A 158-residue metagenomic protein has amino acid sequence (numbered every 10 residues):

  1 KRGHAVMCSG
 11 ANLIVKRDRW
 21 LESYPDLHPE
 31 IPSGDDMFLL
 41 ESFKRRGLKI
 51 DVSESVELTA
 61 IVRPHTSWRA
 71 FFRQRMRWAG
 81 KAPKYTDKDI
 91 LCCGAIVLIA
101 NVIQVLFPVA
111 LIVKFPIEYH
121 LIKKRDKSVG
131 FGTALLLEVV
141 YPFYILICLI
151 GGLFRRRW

Functional and structural regions predicted by a protein language model:
K1, G47, A82, F154-R157: A general structural signal marking secondary-structure boundaries and capping sites
K1-I14, V56-A60, P83-C92: A recurrent flexible, glycine/aromatic-enriched loop bordering the glycosyltransferase active site that acts as
K1-L27, F72, A79, A134-Y141 (+1 more regions): Long helical/loop segments within the catalytic core of UDP-sugar-dependent glycosyltransferases, especially the large
A5, L39, A60, F107 (+1 more regions): Structured catalytic/translocation cores of nucleotide/phosphate-coupled proteins
S9-G10, I14, M37-R46, Q74 (+3 more regions): Hydrophobic transmembrane alpha-helix bundles
L21, D26-D89: Catalytic donor/gating beta->alpha subdomain of glycosyltransferases that bind UDP-sugars
I90-R157: Membrane-embedded multi-pass helical conduit in multi-pass membrane proteins, especially envelope-biosynthetic
